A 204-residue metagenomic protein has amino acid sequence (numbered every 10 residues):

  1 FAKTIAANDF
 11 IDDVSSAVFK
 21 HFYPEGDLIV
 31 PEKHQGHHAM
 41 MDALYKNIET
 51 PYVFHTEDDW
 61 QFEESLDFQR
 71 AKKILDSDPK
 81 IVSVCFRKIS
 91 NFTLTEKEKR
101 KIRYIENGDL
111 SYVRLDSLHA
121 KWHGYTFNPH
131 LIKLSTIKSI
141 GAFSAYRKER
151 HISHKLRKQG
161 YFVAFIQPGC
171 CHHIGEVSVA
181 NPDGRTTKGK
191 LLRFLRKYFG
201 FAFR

Functional and structural regions predicted by a protein language model:
F1-I29: Acidic donor-binding segment of Leloir-type glycosyltransferases
E32-N47: Glycine-rich, basic loop-to-helix element that forms the pyrophosphate-binding segment of sugar-nucleotide handling
P51-Q61: Short beta-strand-to-loop acidic/aromatic patch adjacent to the donor-nucleotide binding site
S65-F86: Conserved donor-nucleotide/metal-binding helix-loop-beta segment in metal-dependent transferases, i.e., the alpha-helix
V84-K99: Short beta-strand-to-loop element that shapes/binds the nucleotide-sugar donor at the catalytic cleft/hinge
S111-I132: A recurrent flexible, glycine/aromatic-enriched loop bordering the glycosyltransferase active site that acts as
Y125-R204: C-terminal catalytic/acceptor-binding lobe
